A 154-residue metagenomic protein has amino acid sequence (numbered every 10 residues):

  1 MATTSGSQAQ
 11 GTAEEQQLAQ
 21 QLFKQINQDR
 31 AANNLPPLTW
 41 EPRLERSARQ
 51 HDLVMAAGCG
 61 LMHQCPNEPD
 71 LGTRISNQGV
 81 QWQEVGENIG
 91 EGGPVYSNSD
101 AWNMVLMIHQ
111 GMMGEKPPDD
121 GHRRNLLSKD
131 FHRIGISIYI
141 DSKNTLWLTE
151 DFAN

Functional and structural regions predicted by a protein language model:
M1, M55, M62, M104-M107 (+1 more regions): Detector for methionine-enriched segments
M1, P42-R46, Q81, P94-Y96: Short hydrophobic/aromatic-rich motifs at helix boundaries and adjacent loops
M1-G11: Ser/Thr/Gly/Pro-rich low-complexity, disordered linker/stalk segments of secreted and cell-surface proteins
Q10-Q78, R123, K129-I134: Short, well-ordered surface patches within globular domains
Q16, A153-N154: A short, amphipathic alpha-helical segment
L71-A153: A well-ordered secondary-structure block
